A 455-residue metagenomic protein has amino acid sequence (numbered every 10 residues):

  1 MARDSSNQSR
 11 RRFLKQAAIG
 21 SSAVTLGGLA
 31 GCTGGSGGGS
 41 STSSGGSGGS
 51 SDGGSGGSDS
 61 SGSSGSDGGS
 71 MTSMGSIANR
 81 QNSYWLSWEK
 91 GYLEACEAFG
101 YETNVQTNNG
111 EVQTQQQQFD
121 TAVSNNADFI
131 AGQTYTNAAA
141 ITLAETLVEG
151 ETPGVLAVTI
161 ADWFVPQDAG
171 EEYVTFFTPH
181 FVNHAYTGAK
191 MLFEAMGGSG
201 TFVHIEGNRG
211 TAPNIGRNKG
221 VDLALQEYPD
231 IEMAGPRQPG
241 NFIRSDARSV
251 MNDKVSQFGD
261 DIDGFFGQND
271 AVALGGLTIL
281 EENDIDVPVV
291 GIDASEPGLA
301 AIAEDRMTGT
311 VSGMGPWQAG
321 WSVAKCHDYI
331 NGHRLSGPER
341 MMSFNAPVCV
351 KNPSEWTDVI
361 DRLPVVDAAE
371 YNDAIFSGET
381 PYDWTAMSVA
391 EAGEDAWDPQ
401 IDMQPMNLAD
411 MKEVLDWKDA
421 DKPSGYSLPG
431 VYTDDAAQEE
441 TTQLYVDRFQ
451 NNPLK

Functional and structural regions predicted by a protein language model:
M1-R12, S22-L26: N-terminal secretory signal peptides
M71-G91, A95-F99, T103-Q116, Q133-N137 (+2 more regions): Extracytoplasmic "Venus flytrap"
G75, N126-T134, P153-V158, H204 (+4 more regions): Periplasmic-binding protein-like
Q115, T175-F202, A247, M314-N331: Hydrophobic alpha-helical segments within soluble ligand-binding/sensing domains
I130, Y135-E149, G240-L299: Hydrophobic alpha-helical
A144-N183, T201, S295-A301: Flexible loop/hinge segments that line or gate small-molecule binding clefts
R209-A212, K325-K455: Hinge/cleft segment of the Venus flytrap/periplasmic-binding protein
V287-P353: Flexible loop/turn connectors
